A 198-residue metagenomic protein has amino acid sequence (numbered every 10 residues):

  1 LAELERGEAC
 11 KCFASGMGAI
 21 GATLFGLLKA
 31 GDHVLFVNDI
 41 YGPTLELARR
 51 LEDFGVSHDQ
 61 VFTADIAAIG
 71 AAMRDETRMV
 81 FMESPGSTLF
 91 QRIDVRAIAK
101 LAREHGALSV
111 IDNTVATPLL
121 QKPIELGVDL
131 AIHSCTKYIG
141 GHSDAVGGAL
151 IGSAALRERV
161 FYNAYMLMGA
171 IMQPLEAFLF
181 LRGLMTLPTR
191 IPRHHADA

Functional and structural regions predicted by a protein language model:
A2-E5: Aromatic- and Gly/Pro-rich amphipathic surface segment
C10-A198: Conserved PLP-enzyme active-site core in the AAT-like
